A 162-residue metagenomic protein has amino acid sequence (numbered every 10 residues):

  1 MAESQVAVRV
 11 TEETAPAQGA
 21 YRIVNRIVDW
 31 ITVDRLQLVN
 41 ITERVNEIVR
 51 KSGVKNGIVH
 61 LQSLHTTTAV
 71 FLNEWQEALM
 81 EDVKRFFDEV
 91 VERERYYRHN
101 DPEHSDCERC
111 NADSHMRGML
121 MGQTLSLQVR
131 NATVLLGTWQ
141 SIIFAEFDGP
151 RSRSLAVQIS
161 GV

Functional and structural regions predicted by a protein language model:
A2-V162: Active-site histidine-anchored catalytic micro-motif
